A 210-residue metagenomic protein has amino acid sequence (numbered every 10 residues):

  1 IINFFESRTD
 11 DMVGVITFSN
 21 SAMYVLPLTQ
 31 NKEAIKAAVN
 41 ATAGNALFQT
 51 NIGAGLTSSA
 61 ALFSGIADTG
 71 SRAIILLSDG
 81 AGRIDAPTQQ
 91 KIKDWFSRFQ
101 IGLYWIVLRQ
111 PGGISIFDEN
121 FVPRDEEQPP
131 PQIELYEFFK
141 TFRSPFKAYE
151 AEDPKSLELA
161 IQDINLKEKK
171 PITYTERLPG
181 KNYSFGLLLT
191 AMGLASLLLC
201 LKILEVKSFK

Functional and structural regions predicted by a protein language model:
I1-P27, I52-L56, A73-L77: Von Willebrand factor
I2, K32-N40, G53-A60, Q89 (+5 more regions): Extracytoplasmic/secreted envelope proteins and their assembly/folding machinery, especially bacterial periplasmic
I2-D10, N40, G44, A60-D68 (+4 more regions): Sec-exported extracytoplasmic/periplasmic mature domains
V15-N20, S59, G70-K91, L103-Q110 (+1 more regions): DG-centered beta-turn motif at the end of beta-strands
S21-A54, F138-F142: Short, charged loop segments at secondary-structure junctions
G80-T141: VWA/integrin I-like adhesion module and closely mimicked acidic/polar interface patches used
E150-K181: Juxtamembrane amphipathic/hinge helix adjacent to a transmembrane helix
K170-K210: C-terminal signal-anchor/stop-transfer transmembrane helix together with its immediate cytosolic, Lys/Arg-enriched
